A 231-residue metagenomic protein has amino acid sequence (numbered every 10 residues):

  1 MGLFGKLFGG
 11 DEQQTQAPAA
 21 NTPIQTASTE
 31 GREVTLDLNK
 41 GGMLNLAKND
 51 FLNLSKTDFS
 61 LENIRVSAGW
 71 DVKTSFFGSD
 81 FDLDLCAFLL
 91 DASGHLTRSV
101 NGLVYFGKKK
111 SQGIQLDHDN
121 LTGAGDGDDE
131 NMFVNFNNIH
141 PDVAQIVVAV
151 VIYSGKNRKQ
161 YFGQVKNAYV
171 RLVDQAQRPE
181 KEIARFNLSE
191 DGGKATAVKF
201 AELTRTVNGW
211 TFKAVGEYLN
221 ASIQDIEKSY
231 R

Functional and structural regions predicted by a protein language model:
G2-Q145, A149-R231: Intrinsic-disorder/low-complexity signal
